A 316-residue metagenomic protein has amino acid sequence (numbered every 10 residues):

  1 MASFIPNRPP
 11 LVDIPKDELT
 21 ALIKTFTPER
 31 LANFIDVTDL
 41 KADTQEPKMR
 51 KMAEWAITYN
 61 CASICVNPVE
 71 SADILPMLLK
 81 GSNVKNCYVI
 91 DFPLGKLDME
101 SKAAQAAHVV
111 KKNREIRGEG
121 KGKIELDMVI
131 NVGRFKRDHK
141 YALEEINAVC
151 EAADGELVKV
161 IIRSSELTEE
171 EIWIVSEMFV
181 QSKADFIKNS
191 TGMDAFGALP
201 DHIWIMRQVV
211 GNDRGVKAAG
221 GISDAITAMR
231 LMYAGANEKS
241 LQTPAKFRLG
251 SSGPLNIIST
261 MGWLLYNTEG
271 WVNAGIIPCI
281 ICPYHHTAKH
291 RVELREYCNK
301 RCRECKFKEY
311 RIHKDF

Functional and structural regions predicted by a protein language model:
E29-E46, N86-A103, G133-D138, K159-E171 (+1 more regions): Active-site mouth loops of central-metabolism enzymes
D36, I74, V109, V160 (+3 more regions): Conserved, mostly hydrophobic/aromatic
A53, I57-M77, F92-L94, G122-L143 (+1 more regions): Glycine-rich, proline-tolerant flexible connector loops at the mouths of alpha/beta enzymes
C61-G120: Active-site cofactor/substrate anionic-group-binding motifs, chiefly glycine- and Lys/Arg-rich phosphate-binding loops
P68, A72-L94, H139-K159, S164 (+2 more regions): Alpha-helix-loop-beta-strand connector modules within alpha/beta enzyme cores
Y88-P93, K112-F135, S182-L199, A219-T227 (+4 more regions): Glycine-rich phosphate-binding active-site loops on the catalytic face of alpha/beta enzymes
L97-H108, L167-M178, D201-R207, N212 (+3 more regions): Catalytic cores of alpha/beta
A104-A107, G122-D185: Conserved anion-binding
